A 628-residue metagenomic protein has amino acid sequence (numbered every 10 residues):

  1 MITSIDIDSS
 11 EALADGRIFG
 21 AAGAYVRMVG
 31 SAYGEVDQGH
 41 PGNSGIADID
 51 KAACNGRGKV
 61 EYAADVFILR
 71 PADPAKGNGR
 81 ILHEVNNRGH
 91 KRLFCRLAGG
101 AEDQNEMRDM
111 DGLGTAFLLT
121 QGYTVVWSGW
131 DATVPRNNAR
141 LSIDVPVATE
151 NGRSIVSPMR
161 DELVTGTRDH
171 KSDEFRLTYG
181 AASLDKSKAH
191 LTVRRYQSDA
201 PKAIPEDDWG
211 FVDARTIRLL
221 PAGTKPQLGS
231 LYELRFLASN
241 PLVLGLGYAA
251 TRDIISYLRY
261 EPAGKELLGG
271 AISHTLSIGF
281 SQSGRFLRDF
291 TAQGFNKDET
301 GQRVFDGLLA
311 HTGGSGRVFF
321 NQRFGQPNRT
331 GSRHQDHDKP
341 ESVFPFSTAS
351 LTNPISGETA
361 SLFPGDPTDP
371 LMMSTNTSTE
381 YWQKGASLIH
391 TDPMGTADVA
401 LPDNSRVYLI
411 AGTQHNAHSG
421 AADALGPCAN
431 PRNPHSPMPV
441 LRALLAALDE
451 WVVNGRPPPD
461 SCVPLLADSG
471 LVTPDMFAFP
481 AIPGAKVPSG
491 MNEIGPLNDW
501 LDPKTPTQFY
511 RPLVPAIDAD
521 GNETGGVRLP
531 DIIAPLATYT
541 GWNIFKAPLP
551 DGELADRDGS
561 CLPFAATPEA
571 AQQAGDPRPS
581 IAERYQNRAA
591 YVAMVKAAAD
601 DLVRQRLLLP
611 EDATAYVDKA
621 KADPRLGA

Functional and structural regions predicted by a protein language model:
M1-A628: C-terminal His-loop and adjacent cap/lid subdomain of alpha/beta-hydrolase
